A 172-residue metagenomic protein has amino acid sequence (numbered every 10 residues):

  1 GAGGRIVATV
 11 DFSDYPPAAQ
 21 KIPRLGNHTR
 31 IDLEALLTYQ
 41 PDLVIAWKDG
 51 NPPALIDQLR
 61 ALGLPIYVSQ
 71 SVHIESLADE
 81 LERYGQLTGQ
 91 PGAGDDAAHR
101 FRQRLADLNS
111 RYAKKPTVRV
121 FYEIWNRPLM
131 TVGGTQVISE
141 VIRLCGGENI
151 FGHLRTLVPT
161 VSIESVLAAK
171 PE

Functional and structural regions predicted by a protein language model:
G1-Y39, L43-G50, L55, I150: A short, structured surface patch at a secondary-structure boundary
A2, D11-F12, H28, W47-N51 (+4 more regions): Short coil/turn segments
A2, K21, L62-G63, C145: Short, structured coil segments at secondary-structure junctions
V10, T135-V158: His/Asp/Glu-enriched short active-site or ligand-binding loop at hydrolase and phosphoryl-transfer sites
L33-Q40, L62, V161-K170: Short helices/loops that flank or line small-molecule/ion binding pockets
L43, P53-M130, F151-H153, A169: Extracytoplasmic substrate-binding proteins
D79, T131-T135, I163-E164: Short, well-ordered secondary-structure micro-motifs
